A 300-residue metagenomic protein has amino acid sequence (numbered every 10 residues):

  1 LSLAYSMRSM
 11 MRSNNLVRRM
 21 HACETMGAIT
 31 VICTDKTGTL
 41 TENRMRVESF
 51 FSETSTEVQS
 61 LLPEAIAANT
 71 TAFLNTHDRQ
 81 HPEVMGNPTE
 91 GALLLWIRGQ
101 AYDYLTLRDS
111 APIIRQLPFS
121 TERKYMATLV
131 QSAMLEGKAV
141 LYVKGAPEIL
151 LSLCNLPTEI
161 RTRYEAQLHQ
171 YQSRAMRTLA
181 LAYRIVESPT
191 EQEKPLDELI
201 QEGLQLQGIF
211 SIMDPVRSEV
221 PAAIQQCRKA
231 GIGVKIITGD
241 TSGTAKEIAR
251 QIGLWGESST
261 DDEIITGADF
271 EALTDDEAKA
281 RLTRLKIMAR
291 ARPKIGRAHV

Functional and structural regions predicted by a protein language model:
L1-H299: Conserved cytosolic headpiece of P-type ATPases
